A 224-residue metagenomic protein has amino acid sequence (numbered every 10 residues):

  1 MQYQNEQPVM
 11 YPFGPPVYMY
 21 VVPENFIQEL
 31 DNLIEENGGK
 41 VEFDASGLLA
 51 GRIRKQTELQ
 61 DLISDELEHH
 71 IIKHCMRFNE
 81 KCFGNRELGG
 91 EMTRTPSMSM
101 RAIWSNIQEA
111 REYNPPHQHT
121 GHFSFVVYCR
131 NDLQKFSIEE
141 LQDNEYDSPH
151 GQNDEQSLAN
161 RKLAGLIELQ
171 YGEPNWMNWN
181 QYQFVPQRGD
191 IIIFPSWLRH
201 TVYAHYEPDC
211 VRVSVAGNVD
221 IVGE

Functional and structural regions predicted by a protein language model:
M1-R94, I103-W104, Q108-N114, R161-L163: Non-heme Fe(II)/2-oxoglutarate
F13-V17, H122-S124, R212: Short hydrophobic/aromatic beta-strand or adjacent loop that forms the aromatic wall/cage of a ligand/substrate-binding
V21-E24, C129, V219: Short beta-strand-to-loop capping motifs
R101-I193, Y203, C210: Catalytic core of non-heme Fe(II) oxygenases with the double-stranded beta-helix
S124-V127, P208-E224: A short hydrophobic beta-strand segment most commonly corresponding to one strand of the jelly-roll/cupin
L198-T201: Short, charged beta-turn/beta-strand-edge "cap" motif at the junction between a beta-strand and an adjacent loop
